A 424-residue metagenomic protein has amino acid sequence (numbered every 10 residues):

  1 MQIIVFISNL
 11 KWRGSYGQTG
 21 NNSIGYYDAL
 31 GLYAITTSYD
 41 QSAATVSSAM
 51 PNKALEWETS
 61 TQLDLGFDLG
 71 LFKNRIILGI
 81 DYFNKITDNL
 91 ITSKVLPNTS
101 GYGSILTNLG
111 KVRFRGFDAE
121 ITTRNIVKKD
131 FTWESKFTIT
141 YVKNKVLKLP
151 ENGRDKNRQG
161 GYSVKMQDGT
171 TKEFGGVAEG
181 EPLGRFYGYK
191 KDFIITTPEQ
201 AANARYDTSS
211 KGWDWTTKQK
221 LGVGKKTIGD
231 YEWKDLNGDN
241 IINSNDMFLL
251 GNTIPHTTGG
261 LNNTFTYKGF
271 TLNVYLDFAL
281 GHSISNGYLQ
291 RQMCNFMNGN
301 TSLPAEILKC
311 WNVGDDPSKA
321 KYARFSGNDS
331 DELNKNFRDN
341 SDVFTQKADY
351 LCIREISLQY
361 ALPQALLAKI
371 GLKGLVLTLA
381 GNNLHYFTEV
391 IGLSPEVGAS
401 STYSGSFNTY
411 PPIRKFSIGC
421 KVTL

Functional and structural regions predicted by a protein language model:
M1-V177, N340-L424: Extracellular/periplasmic, surface-exposed regions of secreted and cell-surface proteins
S23-T36, G153-N157, A178, P182 (+5 more regions): Membrane-proximal, glycine/serine-rich, low-complexity loop/turn segments characteristic of large bacterial
S38-A43, I91-V95, G116, K234-I241 (+1 more regions): Active-site-adjacent bridging/hinge elements
F72-I76, I126-F131, H256-Q290, A365-L367 (+1 more regions): Subset of outer-membrane beta-barrel
T87-D88, G251-T253, G281-S283, P395-V397: A short local loop/turn or secondary-structure capping micro-motif enriched for an aromatic residue
T107, R124-G251, M293, W311-P317: Conserved small-residue
K136, N245, P255-G269, R354-Q359: Conserved SET/PR-domain catalytic core that frames the SAM/AdoMet-binding pocket
A279-V376: Extracytoplasmic gating/loop element in the C-terminal half of outer-membrane beta-barrel translocons and assembly
